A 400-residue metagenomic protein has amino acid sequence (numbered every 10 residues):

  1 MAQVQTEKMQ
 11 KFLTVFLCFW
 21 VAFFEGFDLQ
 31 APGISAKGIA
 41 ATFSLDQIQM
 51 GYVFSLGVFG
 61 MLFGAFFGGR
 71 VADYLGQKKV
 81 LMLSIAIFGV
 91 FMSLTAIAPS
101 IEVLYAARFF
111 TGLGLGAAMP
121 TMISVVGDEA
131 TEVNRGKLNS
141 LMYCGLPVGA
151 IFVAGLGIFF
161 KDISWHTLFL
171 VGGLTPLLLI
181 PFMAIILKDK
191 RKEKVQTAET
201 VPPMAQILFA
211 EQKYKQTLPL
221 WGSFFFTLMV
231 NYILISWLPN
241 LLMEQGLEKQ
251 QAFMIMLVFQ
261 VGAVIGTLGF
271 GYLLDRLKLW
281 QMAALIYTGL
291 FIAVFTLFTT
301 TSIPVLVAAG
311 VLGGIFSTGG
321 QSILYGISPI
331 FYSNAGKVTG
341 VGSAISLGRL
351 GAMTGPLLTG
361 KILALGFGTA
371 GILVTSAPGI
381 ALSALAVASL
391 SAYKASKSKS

Functional and structural regions predicted by a protein language model:
L13-Q47, L234-P239: Extracytoplasmic
G33, K213-L268: Extracytoplasmic gate region of multi-pass secondary transporters
S44, G76, I97-V103, T131 (+2 more regions): Helix-breaking motifs and short loop linkers at transmembrane-helix boundaries and internal kinks in secondary membrane
F63-P99: Conserved MFS/SLC helix-loop-helix module at the cytosolic interface between two early adjacent transmembrane helices
Y74-S84, R276-Y287: Cytoplasmic membrane-interface "Motif A"-like loop-to-helix N-cap segments of 12-TM Major Facilitator Superfamily
A107-C144: Cytoplasmic helix-loop-helix junction between adjacent transmembrane helices in 12-TM secondary transporters
L141-I185: Helix-loop-helix hairpin linking two adjacent transmembrane segments in secondary transporters
L174-K194, S383-S391: C-terminal membrane-cytosol helix-exit motif in multi-pass small-molecule transporters
